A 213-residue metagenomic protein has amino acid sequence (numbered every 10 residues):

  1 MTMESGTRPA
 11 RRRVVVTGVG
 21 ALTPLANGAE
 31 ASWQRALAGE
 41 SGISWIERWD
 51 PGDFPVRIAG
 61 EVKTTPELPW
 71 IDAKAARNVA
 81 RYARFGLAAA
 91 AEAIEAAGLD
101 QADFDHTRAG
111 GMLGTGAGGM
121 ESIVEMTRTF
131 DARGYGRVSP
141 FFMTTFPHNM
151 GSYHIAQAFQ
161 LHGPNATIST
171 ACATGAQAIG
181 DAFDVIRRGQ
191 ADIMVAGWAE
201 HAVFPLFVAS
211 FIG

Functional and structural regions predicted by a protein language model:
T2-A75, A97: ACP-dependent fatty acid/polyketide chain-elongation machinery
T2-R11, N27, L37-I43, E95-T107 (+1 more regions): Acyl-thioester C-C bond-transforming condensing/cleaving domain
R13, K74-R77, R81, R108 (+1 more regions): Basic side chains
V19, G114-G116: Structured loops at beta-to-helix junctions and adjacent beta-edge loops in soluble globular domains
R48-L99, E121, H148-H162: A glycine- and small-residue-enriched flexible loop/hinge segment at structural boundaries
